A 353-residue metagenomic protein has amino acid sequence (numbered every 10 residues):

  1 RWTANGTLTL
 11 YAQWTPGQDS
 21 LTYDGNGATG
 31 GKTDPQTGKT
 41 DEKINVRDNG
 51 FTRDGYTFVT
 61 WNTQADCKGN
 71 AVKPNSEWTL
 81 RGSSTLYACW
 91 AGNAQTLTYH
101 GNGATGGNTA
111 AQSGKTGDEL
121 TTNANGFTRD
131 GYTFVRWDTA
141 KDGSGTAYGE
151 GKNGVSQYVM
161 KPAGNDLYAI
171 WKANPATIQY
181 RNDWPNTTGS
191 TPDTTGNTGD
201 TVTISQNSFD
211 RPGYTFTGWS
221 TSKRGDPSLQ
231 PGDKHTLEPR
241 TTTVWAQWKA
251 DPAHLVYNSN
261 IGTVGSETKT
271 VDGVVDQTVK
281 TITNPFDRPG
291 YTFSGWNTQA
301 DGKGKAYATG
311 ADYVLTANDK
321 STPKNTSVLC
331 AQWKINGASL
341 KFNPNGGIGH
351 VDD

Functional and structural regions predicted by a protein language model:
R1-D353: Secondary-structure capping and domain/repeat boundary segments
